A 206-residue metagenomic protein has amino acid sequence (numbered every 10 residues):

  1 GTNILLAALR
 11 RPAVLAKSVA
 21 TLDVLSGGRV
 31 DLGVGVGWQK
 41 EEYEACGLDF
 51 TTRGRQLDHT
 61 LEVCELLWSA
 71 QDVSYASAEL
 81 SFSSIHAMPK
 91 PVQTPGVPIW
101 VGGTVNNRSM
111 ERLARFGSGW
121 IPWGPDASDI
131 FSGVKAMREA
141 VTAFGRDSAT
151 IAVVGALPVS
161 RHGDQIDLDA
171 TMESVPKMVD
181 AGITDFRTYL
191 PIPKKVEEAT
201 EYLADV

Functional and structural regions predicted by a protein language model:
G1-V206: Active-site-adjacent structural elements that line small-molecule/cofactor binding pockets in enzymes
